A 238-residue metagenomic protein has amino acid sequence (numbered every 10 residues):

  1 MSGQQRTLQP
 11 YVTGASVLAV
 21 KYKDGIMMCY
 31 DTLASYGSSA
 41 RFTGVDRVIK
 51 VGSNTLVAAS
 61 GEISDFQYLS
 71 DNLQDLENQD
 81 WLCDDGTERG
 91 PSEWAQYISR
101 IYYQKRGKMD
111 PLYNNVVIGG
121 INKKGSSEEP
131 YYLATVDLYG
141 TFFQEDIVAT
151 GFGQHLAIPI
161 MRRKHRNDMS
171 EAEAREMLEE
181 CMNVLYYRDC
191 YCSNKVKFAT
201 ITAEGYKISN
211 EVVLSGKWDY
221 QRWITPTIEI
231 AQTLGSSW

Functional and structural regions predicted by a protein language model:
M1-L112, F142-E176, N183, C190-C192 (+1 more regions): Conserved short S/T/G-enriched processing/targeting/catalytic segments and their helical context
L18, V116-G119: Conserved, well-structured core segments
I26, P130-T135, F198, Y206: Hydrophobic beta-strand positions in blades of beta-propellers and related beta-sheet-rich domains
R47, L56, N115-V117, T135 (+1 more regions): Generic structural signal for residues positioned in beta-strands
I118-Y139: Acidic-glycine-rich active-site phosphate/pyrophosphate-binding loop
G119, K123, Y187-K207: Short, active-site-adjacent segments that bind or coordinate small-molecule cofactors and metal centers
